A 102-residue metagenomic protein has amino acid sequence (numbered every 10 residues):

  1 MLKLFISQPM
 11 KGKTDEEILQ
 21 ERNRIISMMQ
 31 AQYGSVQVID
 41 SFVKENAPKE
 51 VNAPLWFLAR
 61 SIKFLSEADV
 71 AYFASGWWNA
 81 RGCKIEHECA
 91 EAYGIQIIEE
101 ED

Functional and structural regions predicted by a protein language model:
M1-D102: Conserved catalytic or regulatory cores that recognize and/or transform ribose-phosphate-containing ligands
